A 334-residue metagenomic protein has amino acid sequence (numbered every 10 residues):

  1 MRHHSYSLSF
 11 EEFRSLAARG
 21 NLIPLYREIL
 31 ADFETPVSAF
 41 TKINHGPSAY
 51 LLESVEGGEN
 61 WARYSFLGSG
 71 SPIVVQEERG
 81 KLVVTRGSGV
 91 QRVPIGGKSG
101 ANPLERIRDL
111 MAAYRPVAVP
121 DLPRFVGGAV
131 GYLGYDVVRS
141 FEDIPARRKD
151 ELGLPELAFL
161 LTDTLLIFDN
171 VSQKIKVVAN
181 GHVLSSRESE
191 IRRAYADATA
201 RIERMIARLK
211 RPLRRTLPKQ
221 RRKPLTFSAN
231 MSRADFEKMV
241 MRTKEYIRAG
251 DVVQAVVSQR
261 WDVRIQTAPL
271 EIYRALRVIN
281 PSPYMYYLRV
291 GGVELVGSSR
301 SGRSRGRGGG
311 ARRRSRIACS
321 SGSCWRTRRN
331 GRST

Functional and structural regions predicted by a protein language model:
M1-T334: Extended alpha-helical targeting/anchoring segments, especially N-terminal organellar/secretory targeting helices
